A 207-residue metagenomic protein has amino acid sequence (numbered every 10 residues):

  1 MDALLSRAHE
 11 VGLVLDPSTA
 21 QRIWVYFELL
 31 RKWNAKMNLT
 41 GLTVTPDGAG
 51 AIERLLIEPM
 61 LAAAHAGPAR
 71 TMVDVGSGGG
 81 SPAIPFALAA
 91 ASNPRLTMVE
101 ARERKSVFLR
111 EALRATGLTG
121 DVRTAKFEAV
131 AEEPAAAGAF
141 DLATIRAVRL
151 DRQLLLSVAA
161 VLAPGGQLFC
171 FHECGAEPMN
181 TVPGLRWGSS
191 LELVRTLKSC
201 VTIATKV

Functional and structural regions predicted by a protein language model:
D2-A69, V73, R104-K105, E111-L118: Class I SAM-dependent transferase core
S77, S81-P85, A90-T97, A101-V207: S-adenosylmethionine
